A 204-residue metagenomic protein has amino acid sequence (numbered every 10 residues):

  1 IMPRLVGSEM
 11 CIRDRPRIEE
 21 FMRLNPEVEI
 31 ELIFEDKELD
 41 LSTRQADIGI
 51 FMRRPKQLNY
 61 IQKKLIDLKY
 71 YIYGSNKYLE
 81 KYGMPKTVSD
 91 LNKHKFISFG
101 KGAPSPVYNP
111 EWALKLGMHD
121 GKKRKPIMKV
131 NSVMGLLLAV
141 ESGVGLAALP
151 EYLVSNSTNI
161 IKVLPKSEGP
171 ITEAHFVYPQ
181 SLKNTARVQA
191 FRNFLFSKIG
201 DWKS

Functional and structural regions predicted by a protein language model:
I1-G7, C11-I12: Single conserved hydrophobic/aromatic residue that forms the stacking wall/gate of nucleotide- or nucleobase-binding
M2, N25-E31, E173-H175: Residues at or immediately flanking beta-strands
D14-I18: Heptad-repeat coiled-coil signal-transmission/dimerization helices
L32-D36, L164: Short loop/edge segments at beta-strand edges and connector loops that shape dinucleotide/nucleotide cofactor-binding
D40, R44-R53: Pocket-flanking alpha-helical
T43, P55-I171, G200-S204: C-terminal regulatory
L164-S204: A late-sequence structural motif
